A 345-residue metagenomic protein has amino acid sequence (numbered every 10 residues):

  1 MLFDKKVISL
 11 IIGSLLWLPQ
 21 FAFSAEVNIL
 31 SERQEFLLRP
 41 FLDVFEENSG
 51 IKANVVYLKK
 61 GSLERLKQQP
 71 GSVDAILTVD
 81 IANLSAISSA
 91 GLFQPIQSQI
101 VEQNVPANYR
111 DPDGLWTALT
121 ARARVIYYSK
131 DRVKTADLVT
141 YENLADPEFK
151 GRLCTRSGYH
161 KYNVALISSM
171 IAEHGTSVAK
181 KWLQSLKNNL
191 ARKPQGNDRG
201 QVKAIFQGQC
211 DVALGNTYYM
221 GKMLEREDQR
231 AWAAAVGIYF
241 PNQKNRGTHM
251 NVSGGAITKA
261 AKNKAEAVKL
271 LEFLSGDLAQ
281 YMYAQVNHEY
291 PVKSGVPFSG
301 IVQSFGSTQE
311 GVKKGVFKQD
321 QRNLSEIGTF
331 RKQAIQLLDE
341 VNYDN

Functional and structural regions predicted by a protein language model:
S24-S85: Early extracytoplasmic/lumenal segment of secretory-pathway proteins
L30-R33, P112-D113, Y128-K130, A136 (+3 more regions): Short beta-strand->loop
G71-I76, Q94-I126, E142, R152-C154: A structural signal for short loop-to-beta-strand junctions that line the ligand-binding cleft of periplasmic/secreted
I81-L92, D111-V139, I167-S168, M250-A256: Periplasmic solute-binding protein
I87-P95, A107-G114, M223-P241: Ligand-binding "clamshell"
S169, H174-P241: Ligand-binding pocket segment of bilobal, Venus flytrap-like solute-binding proteins
S253-K318: Mature extracytoplasmic/periplasmic domains
K313-N345: Conserved C-terminal helix/tail region of periplasmic/extracytoplasmic solute-binding proteins
